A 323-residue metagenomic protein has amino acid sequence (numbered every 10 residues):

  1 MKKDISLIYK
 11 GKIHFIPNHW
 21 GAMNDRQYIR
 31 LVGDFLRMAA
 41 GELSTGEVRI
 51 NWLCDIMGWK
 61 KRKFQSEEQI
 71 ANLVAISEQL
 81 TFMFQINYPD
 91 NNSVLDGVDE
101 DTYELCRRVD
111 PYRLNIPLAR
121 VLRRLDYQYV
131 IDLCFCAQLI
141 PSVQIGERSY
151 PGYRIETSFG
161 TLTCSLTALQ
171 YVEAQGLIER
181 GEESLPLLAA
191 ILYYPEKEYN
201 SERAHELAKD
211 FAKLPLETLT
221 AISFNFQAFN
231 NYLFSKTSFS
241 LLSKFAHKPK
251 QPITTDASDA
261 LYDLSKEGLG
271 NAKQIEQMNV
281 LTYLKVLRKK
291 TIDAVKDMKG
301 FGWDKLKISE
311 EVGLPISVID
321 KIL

Functional and structural regions predicted by a protein language model:
M1-F301, L306-K307, E311-L323: An amphipathic, hydrophobic-aromatic interaction surface with interspersed Lys/Arg that forms lipid/phosphate-bearing
